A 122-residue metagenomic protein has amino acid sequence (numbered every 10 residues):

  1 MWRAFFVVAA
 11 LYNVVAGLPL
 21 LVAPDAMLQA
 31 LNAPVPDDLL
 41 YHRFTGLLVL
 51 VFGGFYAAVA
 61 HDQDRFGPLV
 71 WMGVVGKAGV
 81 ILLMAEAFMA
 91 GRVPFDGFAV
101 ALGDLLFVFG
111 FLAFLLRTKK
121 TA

Functional and structural regions predicted by a protein language model:
M1-L39: Membrane-helix boundary elements
L11-P19, D37-H61, M72-A78, L105: Core segments of alpha-helical transmembrane spans in multipass integral membrane proteins
L21, A57, A85-F88, F109-L112: Membrane-embedded alpha-helical segments of multi-pass transporters/permeases
D25-A26, A30-P34, H61-D62, A90 (+1 more regions): Membrane-interface elements of multi-pass transporters and channels
A30-L39, P68, R92-G103: Non-cytosolic membrane-interface motifs at loop->transmembrane helix junctions
H61-D64, L82-A99, L116-R117: Membrane-helix boundary connector in multi-pass membrane proteins
V70-M84, V100-F111: Hydrophobic alpha-helical segments of small multi-pass membrane proteins
L106-A122: Membrane-water interface at the C-terminal end of transmembrane alpha helices
